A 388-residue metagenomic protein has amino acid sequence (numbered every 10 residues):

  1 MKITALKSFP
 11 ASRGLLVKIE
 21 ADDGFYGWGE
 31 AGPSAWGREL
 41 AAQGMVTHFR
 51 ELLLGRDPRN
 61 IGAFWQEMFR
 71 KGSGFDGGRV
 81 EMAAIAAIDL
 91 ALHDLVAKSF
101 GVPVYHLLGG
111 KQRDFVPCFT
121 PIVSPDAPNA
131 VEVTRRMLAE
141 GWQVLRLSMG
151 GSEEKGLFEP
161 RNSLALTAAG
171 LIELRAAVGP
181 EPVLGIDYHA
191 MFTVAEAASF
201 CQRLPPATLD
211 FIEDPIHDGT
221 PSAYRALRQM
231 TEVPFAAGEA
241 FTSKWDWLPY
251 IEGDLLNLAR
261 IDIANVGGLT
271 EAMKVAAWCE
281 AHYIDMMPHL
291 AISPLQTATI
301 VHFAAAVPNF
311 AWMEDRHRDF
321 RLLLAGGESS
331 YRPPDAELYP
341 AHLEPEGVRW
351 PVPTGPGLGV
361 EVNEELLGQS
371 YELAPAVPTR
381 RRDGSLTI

Functional and structural regions predicted by a protein language model:
M1-W28, G32-S34, A336, S385-I388: Structured beta-strand/loop patches that form or line metal/cofactor-binding pockets in enzymes
I3, G24, F49, I88 (+8 more regions): Conserved, mostly hydrophobic/aromatic
E20-F100: Metal- or metallocofactor-binding catalytic centers and their adjacent structured scaffolds across diverse enzyme
G44-E51, A63, Q202, T208 (+1 more regions): Shared catalytic-loop signature of beta/alpha-barrel
I85, S163, I186-T193, E213-I216 (+4 more regions): Glycine- and other small-residue-rich loops at beta-strand/loop junctions that grip anionic moieties
D89-P125, N129: Glycine-rich, aromatic-flanked loop segments that form ligand/cofactor-binding clefts across common enzyme folds
F115-T231: Metal-dependent enolase-superfamily TIM-barrel catalytic cores that perform enediolate-based chemistry
P356-I388: Extended hydrophobic packing segments that form well-structured cores
